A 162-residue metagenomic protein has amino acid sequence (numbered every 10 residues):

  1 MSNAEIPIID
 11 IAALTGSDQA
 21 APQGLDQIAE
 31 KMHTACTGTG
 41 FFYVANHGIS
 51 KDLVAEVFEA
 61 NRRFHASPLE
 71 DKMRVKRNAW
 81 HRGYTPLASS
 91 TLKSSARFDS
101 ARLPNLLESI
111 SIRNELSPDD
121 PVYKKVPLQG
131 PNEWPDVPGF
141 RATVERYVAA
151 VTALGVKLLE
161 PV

Functional and structural regions predicted by a protein language model:
M1-P161: Peripheral, non-catalytic segments flanking oxidoreductase cores
